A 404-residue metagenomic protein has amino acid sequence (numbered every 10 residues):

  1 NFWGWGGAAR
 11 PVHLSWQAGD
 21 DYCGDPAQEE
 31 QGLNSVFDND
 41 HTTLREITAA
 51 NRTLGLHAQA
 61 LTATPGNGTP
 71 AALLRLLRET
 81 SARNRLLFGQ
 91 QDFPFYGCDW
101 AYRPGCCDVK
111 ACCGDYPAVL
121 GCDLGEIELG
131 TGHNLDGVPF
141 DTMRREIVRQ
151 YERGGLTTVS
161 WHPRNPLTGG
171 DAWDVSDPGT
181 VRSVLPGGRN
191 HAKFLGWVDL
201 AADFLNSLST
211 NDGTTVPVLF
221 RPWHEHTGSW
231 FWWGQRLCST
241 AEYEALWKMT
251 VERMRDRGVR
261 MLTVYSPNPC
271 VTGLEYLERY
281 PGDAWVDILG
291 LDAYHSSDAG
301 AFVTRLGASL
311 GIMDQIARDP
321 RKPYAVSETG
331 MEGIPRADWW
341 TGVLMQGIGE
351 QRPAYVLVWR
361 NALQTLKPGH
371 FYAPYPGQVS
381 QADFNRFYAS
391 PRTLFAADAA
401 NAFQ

Functional and structural regions predicted by a protein language model:
W5-G6, P11-S15, T48-N51, L87-Q91 (+1 more regions): Substrate-binding cleft of secreted/luminal carbohydrate-active enzymes
C23, N34-V119, G125, N134-G137 (+1 more regions): N-terminal module-boundary/linker segments of secreted carbohydrate-active enzymes
A72-L73, W100-V109, D141-R145, A201-F204 (+3 more regions): Alpha-helical scaffolding within the catalytic cores of extracellular/periplasmic polymer-degrading hydrolases
L86-Q90, A118-C122, T157-V159, V218-P222 (+4 more regions): Hydrophobic faces of well-ordered beta-strands that scaffold small-molecule active sites in alpha/beta enzyme cores
Q90-Q91, R221-W223, W247-E275, K322-I334 (+1 more regions): Aromatic-lined carbohydrate-recognition surfaces of secreted/lumenal glycan-active proteins
F93-Y102, I127-D141, S266-E275, Y294-G307 (+2 more regions): Acidic-and-aromatic substrate-binding clefts and catalytic sites of carbohydrate-active enzymes
C122, Y276-V303, W359-N361: Aromatic- and acid-rich polysaccharide-binding/catalytic face of secreted or lumenal carbohydrate-active enzymes
G125, L129-R260: Substrate-binding cleft of extracellular glycoside hydrolase catalytic domains
